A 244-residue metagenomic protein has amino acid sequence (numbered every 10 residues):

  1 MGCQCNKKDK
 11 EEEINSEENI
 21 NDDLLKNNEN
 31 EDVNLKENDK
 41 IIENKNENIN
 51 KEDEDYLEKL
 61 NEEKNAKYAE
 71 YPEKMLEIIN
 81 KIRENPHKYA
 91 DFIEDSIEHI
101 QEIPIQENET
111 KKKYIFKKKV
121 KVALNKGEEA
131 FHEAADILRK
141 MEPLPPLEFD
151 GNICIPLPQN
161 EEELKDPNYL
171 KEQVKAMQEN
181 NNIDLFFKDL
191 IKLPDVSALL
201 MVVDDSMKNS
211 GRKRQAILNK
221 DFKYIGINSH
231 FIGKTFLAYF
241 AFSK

Functional and structural regions predicted by a protein language model:
M1-D9: Polybasic, Ser/Thr-rich amphipathic helices
C5-N6, N34, E43: Intrinsically disordered, low-complexity, serine/threonine- and charge-rich segments
E12-N38: Intrinsically disordered, low-complexity cytosolic terminal tails
D22-D23, V33, D55, K74 (+3 more regions): Intrinsic-disorder/low-complexity peptide segments enriched for small residues
I49-D53: Acidic, low-complexity proline/glycine-rich segments
L57-P167: A short alpha-helix/helix-coil micro-patch that ends at or immediately precedes a cysteine
N152-K244: A well-ordered secondary-structure block
